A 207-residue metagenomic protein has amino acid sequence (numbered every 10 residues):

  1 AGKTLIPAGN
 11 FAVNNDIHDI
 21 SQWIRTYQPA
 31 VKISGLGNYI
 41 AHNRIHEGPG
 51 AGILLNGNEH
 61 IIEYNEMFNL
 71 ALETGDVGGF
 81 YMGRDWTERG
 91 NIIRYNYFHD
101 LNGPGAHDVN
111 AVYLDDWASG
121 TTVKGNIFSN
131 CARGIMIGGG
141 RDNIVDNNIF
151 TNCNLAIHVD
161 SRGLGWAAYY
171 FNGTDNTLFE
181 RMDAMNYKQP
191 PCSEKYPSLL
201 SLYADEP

Functional and structural regions predicted by a protein language model:
A1-P207: Glycine- and acidic/polar-rich repeat regions and solenoidal domains
